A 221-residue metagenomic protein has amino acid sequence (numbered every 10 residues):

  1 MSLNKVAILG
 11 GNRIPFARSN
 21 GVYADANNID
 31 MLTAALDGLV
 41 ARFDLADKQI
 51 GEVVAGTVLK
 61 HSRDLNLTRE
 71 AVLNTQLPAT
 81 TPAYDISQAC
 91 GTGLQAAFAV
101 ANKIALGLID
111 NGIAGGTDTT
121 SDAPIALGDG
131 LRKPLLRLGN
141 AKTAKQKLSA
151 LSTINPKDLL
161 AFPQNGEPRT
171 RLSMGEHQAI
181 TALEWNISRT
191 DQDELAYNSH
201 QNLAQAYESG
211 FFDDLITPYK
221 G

Functional and structural regions predicted by a protein language model:
M1-T81, T117-G221: Conserved "HGTGT" condensation-loop signature of ketosynthase/thiolase-family condensing enzymes that catalyze
A71, T92-Q95: Beta-alpha junction/loop-to-helix N-cap segments that form part of ligand/metal-binding clefts
A83-T92: Active-site nucleophile and cofactor-binding loops and adjacent substrate-binding regions of central metabolic enzymes
S87-Q88, G115-T119: Short, glycine/charge-rich beta-strand/loop segments that flank catalytic centers and engage negatively charged groups
L94-N102: Conserved phosphate-binding catalytic cores of ATP/NTP-utilizing and phosphoryl-transfer enzymes
A101, L108-A114: Hydrophobic or amphipathic alpha-helical targeting/insertion segments
I104-A105, Q201: Basic phosphate/pyrophosphate-binding loop/patch that engages nucleotide-derived ligands
